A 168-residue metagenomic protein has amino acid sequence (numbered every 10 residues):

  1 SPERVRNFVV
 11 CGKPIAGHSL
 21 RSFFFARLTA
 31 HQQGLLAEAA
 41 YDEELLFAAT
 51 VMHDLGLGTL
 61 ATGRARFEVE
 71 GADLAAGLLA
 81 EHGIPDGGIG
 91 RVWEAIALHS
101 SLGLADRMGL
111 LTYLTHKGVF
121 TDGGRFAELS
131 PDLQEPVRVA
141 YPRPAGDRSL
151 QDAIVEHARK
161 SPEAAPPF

Functional and structural regions predicted by a protein language model:
S1-R4: Short alpha-helical hairpin
R6-V9, L57: Glycine- and acidic
G12-A16, L20, F25-A39, I84 (+1 more regions): Divalent metal-dependent phosphate-bond-processing catalytic cores, especially two-metal-ion Mg2+/Mn2+ enzymes that act
P14-G17, R21, L45, R66 (+2 more regions): An amphipathic alpha-helix/helix-turn recognition signal
S22-F25, R66-H82: An active-site-proximal "capping" alpha-helix that borders the catalytic cofactor pocket
Y41-T62, F67, G71, A75 (+1 more regions): His-Asp-centered metal-binding catalytic motifs of divalent-metal-dependent phosphohydrolases/nucleases
D42, G83-A95: Acidic/histidine metal-binding catalytic segments
T62, L79-D86, G103-L104: Short helix-to-loop capping/linker segments positioned immediately adjacent to catalytic or ligand/cofactor-binding
